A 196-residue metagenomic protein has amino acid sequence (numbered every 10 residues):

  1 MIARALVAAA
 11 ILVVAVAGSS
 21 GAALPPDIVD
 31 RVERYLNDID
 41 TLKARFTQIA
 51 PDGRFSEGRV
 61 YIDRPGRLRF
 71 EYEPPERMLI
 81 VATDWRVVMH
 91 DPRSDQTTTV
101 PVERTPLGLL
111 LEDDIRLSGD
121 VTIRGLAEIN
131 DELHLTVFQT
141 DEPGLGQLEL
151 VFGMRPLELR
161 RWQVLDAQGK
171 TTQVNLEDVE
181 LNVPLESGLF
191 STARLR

Functional and structural regions predicted by a protein language model:
M1-V7: Bacterial N-terminal signal peptides that target proteins for export
V7-A17: Bacterial N-terminal signal peptides
S19-V29: Cleaved targeting-peptide boundary
R34-G53: A short, Trp-centered hydrophobic/proline-enriched beta-strand micro-motif
L36, P106-S118: Short, solvent-exposed helix-to-loop capping segments enriched in aromatics
I39-T41, F55-E57, D63-P65, P75 (+5 more regions): Extracytoplasmic
R59-L109, T172-Q173: An acidic-aromatic
S118-R196: Gly/Pro-enriched, hydrophobic low-complexity segments that function as extracytoplasmic propeptides/linkers
